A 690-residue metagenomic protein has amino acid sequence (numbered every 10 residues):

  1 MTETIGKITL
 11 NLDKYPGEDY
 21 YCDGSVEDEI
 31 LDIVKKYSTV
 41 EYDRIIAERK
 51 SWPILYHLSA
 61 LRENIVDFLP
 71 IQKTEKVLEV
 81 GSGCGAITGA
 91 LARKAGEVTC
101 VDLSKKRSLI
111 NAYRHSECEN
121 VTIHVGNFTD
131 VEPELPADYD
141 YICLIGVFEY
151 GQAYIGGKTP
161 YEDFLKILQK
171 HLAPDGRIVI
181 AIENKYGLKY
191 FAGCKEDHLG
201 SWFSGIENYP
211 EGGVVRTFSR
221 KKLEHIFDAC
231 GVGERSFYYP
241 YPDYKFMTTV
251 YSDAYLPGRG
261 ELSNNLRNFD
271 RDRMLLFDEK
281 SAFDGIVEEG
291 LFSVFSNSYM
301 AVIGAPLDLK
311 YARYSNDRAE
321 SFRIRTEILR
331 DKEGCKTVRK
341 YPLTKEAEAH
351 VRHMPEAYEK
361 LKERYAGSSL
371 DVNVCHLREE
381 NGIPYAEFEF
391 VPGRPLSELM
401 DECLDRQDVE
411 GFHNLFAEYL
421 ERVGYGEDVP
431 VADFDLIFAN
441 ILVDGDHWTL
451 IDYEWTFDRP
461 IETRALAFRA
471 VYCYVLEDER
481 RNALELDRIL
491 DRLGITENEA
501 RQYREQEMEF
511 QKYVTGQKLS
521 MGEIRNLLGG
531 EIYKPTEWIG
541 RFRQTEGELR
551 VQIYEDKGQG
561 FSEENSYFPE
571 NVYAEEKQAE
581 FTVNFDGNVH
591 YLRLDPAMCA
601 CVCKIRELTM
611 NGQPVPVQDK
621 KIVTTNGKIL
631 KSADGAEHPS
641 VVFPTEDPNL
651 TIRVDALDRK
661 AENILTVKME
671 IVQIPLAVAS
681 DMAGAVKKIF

Functional and structural regions predicted by a protein language model:
M1-Y37: N-terminal auxiliary segments of SAM/dcSAM-dependent transferases
C84-A95: Conserved SAM-binding loop of SAM-dependent methyltransferases across substrates and taxa, primarily the Class I
T159-R177: A short glycine-rich, Lys/Arg-flanked "PGG" loop and its adjoining helix->strand segment in the class I
V179-W202: Conserved class I S-adenosyl-L-methionine
N208-Y209, D428-N482: Catalytic activation segment of kinase domains across protein kinase-like and atypical kinase folds
S315-D317, S321-K360: ATP-binding glycine-rich loop module of kinase domains
A357-S369, D401-D435, A439: Conserved kinase catalytic-core helix
V372-F416: Conserved structural core of kinase catalytic domains
